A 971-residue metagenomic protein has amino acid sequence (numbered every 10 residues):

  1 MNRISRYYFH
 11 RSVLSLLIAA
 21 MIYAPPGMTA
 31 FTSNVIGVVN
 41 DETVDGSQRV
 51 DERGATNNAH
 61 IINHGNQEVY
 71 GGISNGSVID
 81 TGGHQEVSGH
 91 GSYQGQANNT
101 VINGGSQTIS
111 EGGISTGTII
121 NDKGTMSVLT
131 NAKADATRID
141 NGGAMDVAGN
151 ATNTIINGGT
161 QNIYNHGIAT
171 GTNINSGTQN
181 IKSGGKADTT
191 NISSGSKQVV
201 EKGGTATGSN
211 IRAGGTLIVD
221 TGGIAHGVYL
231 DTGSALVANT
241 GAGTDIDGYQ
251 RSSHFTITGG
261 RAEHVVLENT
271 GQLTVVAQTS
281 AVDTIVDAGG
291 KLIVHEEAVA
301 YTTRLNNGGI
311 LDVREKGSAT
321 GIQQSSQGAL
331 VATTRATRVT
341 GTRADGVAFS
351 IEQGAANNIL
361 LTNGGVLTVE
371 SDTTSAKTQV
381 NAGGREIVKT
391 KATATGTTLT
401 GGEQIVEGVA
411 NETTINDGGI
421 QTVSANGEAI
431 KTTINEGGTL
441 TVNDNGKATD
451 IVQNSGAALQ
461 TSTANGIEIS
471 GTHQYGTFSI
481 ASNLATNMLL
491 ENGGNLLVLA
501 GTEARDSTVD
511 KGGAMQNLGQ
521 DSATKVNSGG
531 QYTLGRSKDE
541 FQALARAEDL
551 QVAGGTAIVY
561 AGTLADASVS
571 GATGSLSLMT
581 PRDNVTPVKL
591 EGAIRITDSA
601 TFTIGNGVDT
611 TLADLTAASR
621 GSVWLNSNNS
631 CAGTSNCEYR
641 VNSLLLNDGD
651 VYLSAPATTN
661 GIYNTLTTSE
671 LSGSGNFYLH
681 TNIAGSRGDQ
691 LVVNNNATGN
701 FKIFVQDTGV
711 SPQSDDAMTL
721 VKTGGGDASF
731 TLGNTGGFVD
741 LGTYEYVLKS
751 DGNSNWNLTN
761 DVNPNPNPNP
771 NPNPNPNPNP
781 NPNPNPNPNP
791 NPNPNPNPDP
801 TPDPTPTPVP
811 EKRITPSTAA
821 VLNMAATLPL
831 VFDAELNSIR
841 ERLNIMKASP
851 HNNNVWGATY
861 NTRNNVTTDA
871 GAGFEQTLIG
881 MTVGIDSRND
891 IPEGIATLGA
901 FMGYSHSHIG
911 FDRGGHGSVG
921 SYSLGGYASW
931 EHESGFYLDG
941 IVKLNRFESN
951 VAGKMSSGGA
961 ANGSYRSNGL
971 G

Functional and structural regions predicted by a protein language model:
M1-P25: Bacterial Sec-dependent N-terminal signal peptides
G27-T32: Boundary at the C-terminal end of the N-terminal hydrophobic targeting segment
G37-T43, T56-I62, S74-D80, G95-I102 (+33 more regions): Short, T/G/N/S-enriched strand-turn elements that build extracellular solenoid repeat scaffolds
Q48-V50, G65-V69, G83-S88, G105-I109 (+33 more regions): Extracellular beta-strand repeat scaffolds in secreted/surface proteins
H84-R138, G143, A148-G149, G917-W930 (+1 more regions): A generic tandem-repeat structural signature
V339, E468, N517, D521-G688 (+4 more regions): Extracellular beta-solenoid/beta-roll
P764-V809: Ser/Thr/Gly/Pro-rich low-complexity, disordered linker/stalk segments of secreted and cell-surface proteins
N793-G971: Outer membrane beta-barrel translocator domains of Type V secretion systems
